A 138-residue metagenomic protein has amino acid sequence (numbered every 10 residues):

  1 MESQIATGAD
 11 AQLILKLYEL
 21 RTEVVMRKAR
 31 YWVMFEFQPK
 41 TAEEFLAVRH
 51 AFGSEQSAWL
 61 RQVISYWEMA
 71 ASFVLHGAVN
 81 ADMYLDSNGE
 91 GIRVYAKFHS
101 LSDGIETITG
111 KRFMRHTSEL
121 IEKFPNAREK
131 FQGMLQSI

Functional and structural regions predicted by a protein language model:
M1-I138: Acidic, Ser/Pro/Thr-rich low-complexity regulatory regions and the short amphipathic helical interaction modules they
